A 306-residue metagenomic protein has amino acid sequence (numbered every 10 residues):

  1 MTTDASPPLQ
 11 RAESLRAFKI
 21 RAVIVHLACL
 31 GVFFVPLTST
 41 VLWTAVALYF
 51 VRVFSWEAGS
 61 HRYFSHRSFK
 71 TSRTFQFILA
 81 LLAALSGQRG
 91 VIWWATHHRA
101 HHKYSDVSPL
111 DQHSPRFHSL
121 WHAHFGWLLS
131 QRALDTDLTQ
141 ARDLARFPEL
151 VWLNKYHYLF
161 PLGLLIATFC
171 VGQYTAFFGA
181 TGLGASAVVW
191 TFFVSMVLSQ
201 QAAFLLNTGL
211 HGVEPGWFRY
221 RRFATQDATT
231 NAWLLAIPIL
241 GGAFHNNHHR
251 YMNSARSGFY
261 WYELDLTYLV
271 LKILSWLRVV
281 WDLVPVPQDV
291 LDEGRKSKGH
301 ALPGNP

Functional and structural regions predicted by a protein language model:
M1-L205, G209, N253-P306: Non-catalytic, topology-defining segments of multipass membrane proteins
V53, Q88, Q131, A236-N247: Pore-loop/selectivity-filter region of tetrameric P-loop cation channels
D143-L150, G216-F244, Y251: Active-site-proximal inter-transmembrane loops
Y174-S186, G212-T230: Intrinsically disordered, low-complexity coil segments
